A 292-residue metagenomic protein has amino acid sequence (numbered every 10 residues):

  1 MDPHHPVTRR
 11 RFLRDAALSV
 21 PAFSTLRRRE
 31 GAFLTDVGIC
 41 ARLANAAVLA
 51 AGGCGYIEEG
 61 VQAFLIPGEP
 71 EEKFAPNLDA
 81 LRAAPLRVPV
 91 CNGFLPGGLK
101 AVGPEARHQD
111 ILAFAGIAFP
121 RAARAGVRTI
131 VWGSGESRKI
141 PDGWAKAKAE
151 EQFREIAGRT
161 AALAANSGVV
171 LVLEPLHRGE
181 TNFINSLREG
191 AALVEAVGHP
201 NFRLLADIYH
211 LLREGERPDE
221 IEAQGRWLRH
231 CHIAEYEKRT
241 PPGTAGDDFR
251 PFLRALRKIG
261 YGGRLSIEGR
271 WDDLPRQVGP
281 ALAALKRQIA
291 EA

Functional and structural regions predicted by a protein language model:
D2-D36, L43-G55, G126, I184-A206 (+1 more regions): Histidine-acidic metal/acid-base catalytic patches
A16-L26, K100-R203, R213: Active-site acidic/histidine proton-transfer and metal-coordination neighborhood in alpha/beta enzyme cores
L43-N45, V61-A63, F94-G97, E136-R138 (+4 more regions): Active-site-proximal loop/turn and secondary-structure-junction residues that shape catalytic pockets, frequently
A46-A47, P70-P85, F114-A125, G158-A162 (+2 more regions): Short amphipathic alpha-helices and their capping/turn segments at secondary-structure boundaries
V48, G53-K73, N92-K100: N-terminal substrate-binding region of glycoside hydrolase catalytic domains
G60-L78, R82, S134-P141: Glycine-rich, proline-tolerant flexible connector loops at the mouths of alpha/beta enzymes
G68-E71, A101-R107, D142-A147, N182-N185 (+3 more regions): Short, solvent-exposed loop/turn segments at secondary-structure boundaries
